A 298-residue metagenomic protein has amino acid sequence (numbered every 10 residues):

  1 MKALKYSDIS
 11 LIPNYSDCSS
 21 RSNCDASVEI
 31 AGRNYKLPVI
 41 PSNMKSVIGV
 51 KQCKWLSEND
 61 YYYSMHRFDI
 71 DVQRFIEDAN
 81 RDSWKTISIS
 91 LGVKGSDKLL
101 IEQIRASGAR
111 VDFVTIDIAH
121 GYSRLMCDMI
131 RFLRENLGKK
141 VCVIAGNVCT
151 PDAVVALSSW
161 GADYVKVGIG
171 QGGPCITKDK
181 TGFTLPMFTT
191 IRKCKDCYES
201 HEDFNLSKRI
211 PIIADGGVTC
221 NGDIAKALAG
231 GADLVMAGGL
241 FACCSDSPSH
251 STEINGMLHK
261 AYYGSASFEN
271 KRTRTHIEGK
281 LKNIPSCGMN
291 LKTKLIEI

Functional and structural regions predicted by a protein language model:
M1-I87, Y262-S265, G279-I298: N-terminal capping/small domains of soluble enzymes
M1-S22, W160, G182-A214, V218-I298: Alpha/beta catalytic cores of nucleotide-metabolism and tRNA/nucleoside-modifying enzymes
N34-P41, R81-G92, V111-F113, L133-C149 (+2 more regions): Short beta-strand/loop segments at the ligand-binding rim of alpha/beta enzyme cores
Q52-C53, K98-A106, C149-V167, V218-D233: Catalytic cores of alpha/beta
L56-Y63, W84, S107-V114, N136-K140 (+4 more regions): Glycine-enriched alpha-helix->loop->beta-strand junction motifs that scaffold or abut catalytic
R67-F68, I169, G239: Short secondary-structure boundary segments
F68-R81, K94-E102, I118-V143, V148-A156 (+2 more regions): Active-site-adjacent beta->alpha loops and helix N-cap segments on the catalytic face of soluble alpha/beta enzymes
